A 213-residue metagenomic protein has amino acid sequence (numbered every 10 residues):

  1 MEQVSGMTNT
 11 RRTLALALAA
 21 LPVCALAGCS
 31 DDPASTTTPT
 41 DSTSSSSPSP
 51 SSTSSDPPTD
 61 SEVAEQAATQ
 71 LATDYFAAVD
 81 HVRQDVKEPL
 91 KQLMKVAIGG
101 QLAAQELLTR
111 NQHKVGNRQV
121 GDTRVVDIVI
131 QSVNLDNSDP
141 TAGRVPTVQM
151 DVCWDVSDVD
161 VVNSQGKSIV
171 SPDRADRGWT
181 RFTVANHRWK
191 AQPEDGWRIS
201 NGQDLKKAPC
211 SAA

Functional and structural regions predicted by a protein language model:
E2, R12-T13, A17-P22, C29-S52: Short, low-complexity, disordered segments immediately C-terminal to signal peptides in bacterial exported proteins
S30, W154, P209-S211: Sequence contexts marking disulfide-bonded cysteines in secreted/extracellular proteins
A34, K91-G99, N201-K207: Short, highly charged C-terminal tails/helix-capping segments
S52-V126: Core segments of small alpha/beta cavity-forming domains
G116-K167: Surface-exposed, charged secondary-structure patches
V170-A213: Extracellularly exposed regions in secreted/surface proteins, prominently low-complexity, repeat-rich
